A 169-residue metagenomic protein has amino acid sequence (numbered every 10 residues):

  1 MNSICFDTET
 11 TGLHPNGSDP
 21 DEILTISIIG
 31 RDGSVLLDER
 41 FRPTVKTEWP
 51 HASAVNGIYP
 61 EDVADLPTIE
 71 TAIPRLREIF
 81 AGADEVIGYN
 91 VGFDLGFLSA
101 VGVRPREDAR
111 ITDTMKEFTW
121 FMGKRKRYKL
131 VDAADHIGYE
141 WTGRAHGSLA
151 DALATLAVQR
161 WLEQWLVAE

Functional and structural regions predicted by a protein language model:
M1, H136, L153-E169: Acidic two-metal-ion nuclease catalytic site recognized across multiple nuclease folds, prominently DnaQ/RNase D-T
M1-D108, G123-K124, V131-H146: Conserved non-catalytic scaffold segment of RNase H-like nuclease domains
E85, T112-K116, W161-A168: Short secondary-structure transition/capping segments
I111-R127: Short, flexible loop segments at boundaries between secondary-structure elements
A150: Acidic donor-binding loop at a coil-to-helix junction in glycosyltransferase catalytic cores that engages
